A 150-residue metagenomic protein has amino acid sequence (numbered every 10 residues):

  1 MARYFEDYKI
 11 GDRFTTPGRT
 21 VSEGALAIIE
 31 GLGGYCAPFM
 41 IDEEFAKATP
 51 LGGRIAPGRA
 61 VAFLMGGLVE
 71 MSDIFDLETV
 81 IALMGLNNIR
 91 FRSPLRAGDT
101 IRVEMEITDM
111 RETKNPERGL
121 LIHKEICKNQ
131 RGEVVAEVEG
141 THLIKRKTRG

Functional and structural regions predicted by a protein language model:
M1-M84, R149-G150: Hot-dog-fold acyl-thioester-processing enzymes
R3-I10, P94-G150: HotDog/MaoC-like acyl-thioester-processing domains
G67, I89, E106-T108: Beta-hairpin (beta-strand-turn-beta-strand) motif
M84-N87, V103: Short beta-strand or tight-loop elements that sit immediately N-terminal to catalytic metal-binding acidic residues
L86-L95: Short, mixed-charge aromatic SLiMs
